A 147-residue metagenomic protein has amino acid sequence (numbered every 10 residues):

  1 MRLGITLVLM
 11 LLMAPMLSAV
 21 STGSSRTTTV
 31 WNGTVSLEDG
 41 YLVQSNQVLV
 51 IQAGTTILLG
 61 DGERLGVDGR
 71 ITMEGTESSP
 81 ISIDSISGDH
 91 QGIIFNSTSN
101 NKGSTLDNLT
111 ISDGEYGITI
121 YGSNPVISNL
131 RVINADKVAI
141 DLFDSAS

Functional and structural regions predicted by a protein language model:
M1-A19: Secretory targeting signatures
L17-S147: Beta-strand/loop edge motif enriched in small/polar residues
